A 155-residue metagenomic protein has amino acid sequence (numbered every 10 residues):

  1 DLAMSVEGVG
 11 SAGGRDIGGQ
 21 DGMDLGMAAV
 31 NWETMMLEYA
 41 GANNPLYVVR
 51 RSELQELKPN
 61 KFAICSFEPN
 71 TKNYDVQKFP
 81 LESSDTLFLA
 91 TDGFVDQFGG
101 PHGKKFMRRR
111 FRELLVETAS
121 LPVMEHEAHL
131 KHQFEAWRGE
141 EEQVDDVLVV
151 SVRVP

Functional and structural regions predicted by a protein language model:
D1-P155: Conserved subregion of the PPM/PP2C metallophosphatase catalytic domain
